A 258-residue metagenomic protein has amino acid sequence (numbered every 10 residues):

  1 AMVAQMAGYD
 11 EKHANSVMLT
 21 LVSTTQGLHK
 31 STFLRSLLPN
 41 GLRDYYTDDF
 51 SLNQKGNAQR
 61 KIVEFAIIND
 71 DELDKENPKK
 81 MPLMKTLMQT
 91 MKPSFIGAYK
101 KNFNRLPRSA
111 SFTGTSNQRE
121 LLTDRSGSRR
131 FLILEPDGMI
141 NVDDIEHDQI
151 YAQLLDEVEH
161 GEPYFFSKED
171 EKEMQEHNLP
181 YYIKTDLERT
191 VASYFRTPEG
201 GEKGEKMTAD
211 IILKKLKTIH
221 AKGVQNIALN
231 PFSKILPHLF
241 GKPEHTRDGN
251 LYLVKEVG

Functional and structural regions predicted by a protein language model:
A1-V63: P-loop NTPase catalytic core of nucleic-acid-dependent motor ATPases
A14-V17, D44-Y46, Q54-P82, T86 (+3 more regions): Feature primarily recognizes SF3-like P-loop helicase cores of small DNA viruses
